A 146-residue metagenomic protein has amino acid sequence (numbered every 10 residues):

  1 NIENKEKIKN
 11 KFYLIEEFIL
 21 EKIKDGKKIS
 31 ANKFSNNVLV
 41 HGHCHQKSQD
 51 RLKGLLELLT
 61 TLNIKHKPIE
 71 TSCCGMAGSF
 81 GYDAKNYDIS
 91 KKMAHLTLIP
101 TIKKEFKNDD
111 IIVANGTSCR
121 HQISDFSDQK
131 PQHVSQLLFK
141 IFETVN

Functional and structural regions predicted by a protein language model:
N1-N146: Iron-sulfur cluster-binding electron-transfer modules in prokaryotic oxidoreductases
